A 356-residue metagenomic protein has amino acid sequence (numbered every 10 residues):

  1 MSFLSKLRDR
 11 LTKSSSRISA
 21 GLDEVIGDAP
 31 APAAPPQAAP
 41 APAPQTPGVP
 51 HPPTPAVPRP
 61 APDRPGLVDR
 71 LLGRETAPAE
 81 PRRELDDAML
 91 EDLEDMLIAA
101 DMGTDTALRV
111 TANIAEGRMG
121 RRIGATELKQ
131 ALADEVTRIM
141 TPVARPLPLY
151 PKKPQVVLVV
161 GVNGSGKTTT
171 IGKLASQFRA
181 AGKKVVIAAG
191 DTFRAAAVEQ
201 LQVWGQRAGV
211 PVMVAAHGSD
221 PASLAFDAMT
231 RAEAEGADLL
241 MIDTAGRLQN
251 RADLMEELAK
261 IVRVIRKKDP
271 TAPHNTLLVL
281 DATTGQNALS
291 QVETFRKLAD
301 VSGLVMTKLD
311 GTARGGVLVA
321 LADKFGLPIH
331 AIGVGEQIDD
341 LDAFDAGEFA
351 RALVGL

Functional and structural regions predicted by a protein language model:
M1-I139, R145, K152-K153, A180 (+1 more regions): Non-catalytic terminal/linker segments enriched in charged/polar, low-complexity residues
D105-L108, A133-L356: P-loop/Walker A NTP-binding module and the surrounding RecA-like catalytic core of P-loop NTPases
